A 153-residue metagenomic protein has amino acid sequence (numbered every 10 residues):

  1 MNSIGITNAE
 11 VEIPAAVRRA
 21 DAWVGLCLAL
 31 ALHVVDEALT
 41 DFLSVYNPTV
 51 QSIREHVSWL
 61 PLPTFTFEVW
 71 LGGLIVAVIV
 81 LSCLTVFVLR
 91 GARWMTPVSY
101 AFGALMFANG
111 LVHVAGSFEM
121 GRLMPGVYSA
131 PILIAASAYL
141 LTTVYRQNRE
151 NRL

Functional and structural regions predicted by a protein language model:
L28-T49: Transmembrane alpha-helix/helix-exit interface in multi-pass inner-membrane proteins
Y46-L62: Perimembrane loop-to-helix junctions flanking transmembrane segments
S58-V78: A loop-to-helix transmembrane entry motif
I79-T96: Juxtamembrane helix-break-helix junctions at the cytosolic face of small multi-pass alpha-helical membrane proteins
V86-L89, L111-M120: Juxtamembrane "helix-exit" motif on the non-cytosolic side of transmembrane helices
T96-V114, P131-A136: Hydrophobic alpha-helical membrane segments
S117-L133: Non-cytosolic membrane-interface motifs at loop->transmembrane helix junctions
A135-L153: Terminal transmembrane helical module of multi-pass membrane proteins
